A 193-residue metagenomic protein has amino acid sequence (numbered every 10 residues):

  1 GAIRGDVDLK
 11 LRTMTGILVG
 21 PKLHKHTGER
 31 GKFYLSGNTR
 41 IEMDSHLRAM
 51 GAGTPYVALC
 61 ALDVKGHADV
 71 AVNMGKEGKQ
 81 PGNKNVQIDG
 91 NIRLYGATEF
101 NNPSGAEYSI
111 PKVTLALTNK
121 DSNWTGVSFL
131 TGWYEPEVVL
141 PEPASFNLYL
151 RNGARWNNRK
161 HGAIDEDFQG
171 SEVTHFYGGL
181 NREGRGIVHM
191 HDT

Functional and structural regions predicted by a protein language model:
G1-D89, G96-T125, W133-R159, A163-T193: Surface-exposed loop/turn motifs in large extracellular/passenger domains
